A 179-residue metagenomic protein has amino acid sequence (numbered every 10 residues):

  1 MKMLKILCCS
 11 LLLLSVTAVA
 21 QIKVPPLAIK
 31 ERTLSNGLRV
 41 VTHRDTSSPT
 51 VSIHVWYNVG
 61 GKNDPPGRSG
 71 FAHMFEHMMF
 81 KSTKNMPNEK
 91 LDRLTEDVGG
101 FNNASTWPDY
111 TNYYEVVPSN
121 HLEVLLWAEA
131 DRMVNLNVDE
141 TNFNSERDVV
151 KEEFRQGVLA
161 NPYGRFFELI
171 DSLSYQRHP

Functional and structural regions predicted by a protein language model:
K2-C9: Sec-dependent signal peptide recognition, specifically the positively charged N-region followed immediately by
L11-A20: Hydrophobic h-region of N-terminal signal peptides that target proteins for export in Gram-negative bacteria
Q21-R32, W127, D171-P179: Histidine-acidic residue clusters that define the catalytic metal-binding segment of zinc metallopeptidase domains
I22-Y57: Mature N-terminal segment immediately following signal peptide/propeptide cleavage in secreted/periplasmic
S47, Y57-A72, H77-G164, L173-P179: Active-site-adjacent, His/Asp/Glu-enriched structural segments that form or flank metal-binding and acid/base networks
E168: A conserved catalytic-loop motif detector
